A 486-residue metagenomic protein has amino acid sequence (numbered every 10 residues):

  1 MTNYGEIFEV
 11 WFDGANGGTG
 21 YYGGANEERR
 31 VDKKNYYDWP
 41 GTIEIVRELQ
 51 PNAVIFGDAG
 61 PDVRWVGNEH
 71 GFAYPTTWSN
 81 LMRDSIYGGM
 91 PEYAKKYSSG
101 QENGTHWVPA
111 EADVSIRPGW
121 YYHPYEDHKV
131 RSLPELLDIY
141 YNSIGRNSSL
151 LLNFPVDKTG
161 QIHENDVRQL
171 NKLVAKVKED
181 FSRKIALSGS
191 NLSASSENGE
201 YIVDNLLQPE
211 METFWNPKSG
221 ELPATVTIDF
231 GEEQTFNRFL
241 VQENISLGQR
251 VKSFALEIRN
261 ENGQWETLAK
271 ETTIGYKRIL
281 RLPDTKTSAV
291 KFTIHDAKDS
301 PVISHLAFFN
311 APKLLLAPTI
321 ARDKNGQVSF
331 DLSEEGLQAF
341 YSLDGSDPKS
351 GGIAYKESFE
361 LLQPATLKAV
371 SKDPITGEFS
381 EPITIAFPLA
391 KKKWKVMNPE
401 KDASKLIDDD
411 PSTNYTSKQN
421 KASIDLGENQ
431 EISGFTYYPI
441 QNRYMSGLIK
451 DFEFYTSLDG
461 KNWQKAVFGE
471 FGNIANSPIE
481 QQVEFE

Functional and structural regions predicted by a protein language model:
M1-L222, I228, E232, L240-Q242 (+7 more regions): Mature catalytic domains of secreted/periplasmic carbohydrate-active enzymes
N171-E233, Q242-R250, K270, Y276 (+7 more regions): Disordered, acidic Ser/Thr/Pro-rich linker "stalks" and the adjacent N-terminal cap of the next globular domain
L240, K291-T293, K368-K372: Extracellular recognition modules
P283-H295, E486: Noncatalytic modules at the cell exterior or secretory-pathway interfaces, chiefly beta-strand-rich lectin/adhesion
K298-S300, P374-P382: Short, exposed coil/turn segments at beta-strand boundaries within extracellular/luminal domains
N325-L332: A short beta-strand segment in extracellular, disulfide-stabilized domains
E357-A365: Solvent-exposed segments in extracellular or luminal domains encompassing
